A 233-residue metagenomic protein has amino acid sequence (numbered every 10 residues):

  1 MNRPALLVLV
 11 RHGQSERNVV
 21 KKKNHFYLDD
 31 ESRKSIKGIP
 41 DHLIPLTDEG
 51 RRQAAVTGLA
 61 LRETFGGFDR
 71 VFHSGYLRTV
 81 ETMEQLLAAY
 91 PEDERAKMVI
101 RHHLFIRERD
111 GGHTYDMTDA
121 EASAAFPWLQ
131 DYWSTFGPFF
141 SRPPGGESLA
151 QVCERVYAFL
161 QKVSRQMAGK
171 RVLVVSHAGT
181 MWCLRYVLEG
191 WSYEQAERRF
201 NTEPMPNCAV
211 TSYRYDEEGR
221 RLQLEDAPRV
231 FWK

Functional and structural regions predicted by a protein language model:
M1-F68, E81-E84, A88, E92 (+1 more regions): An N-terminal RHG(E/S)-centered segment typical of histidine phosphatases
P4, V8, S15-R17, R52-Q130 (+2 more regions): Phosphate-coordination/substrate-recognition cap region in phosphate-metabolizing enzymes
P4-L7, V80, Y157-R221: Active-site-adjacent alpha-helix immediately C-terminal to a catalytic or transition-state-stabilizing loop
H12-G13, H73-L77, F105, V156 (+2 more regions): Short, well-ordered beta-to-alpha junction loops that form the rim of enzyme active sites and present histidine/acidic
I36-P45, D131-A150: Short glycine/proline- and acidic residue-enriched helix-loop micro-motifs that form flexible lids or anion-recognition
T47, R51, Y76, L149 (+1 more regions): Amphipathic, non-transmembrane alpha-helical scaffold segments
M117-D131, D216-F231: A polyampholytic, Gly/Pro-enriched intrinsically disordered region
S141-R165: Internal catalytic-core helix/loop-beta-alpha segment that presents or stabilizes conserved functional determinants
